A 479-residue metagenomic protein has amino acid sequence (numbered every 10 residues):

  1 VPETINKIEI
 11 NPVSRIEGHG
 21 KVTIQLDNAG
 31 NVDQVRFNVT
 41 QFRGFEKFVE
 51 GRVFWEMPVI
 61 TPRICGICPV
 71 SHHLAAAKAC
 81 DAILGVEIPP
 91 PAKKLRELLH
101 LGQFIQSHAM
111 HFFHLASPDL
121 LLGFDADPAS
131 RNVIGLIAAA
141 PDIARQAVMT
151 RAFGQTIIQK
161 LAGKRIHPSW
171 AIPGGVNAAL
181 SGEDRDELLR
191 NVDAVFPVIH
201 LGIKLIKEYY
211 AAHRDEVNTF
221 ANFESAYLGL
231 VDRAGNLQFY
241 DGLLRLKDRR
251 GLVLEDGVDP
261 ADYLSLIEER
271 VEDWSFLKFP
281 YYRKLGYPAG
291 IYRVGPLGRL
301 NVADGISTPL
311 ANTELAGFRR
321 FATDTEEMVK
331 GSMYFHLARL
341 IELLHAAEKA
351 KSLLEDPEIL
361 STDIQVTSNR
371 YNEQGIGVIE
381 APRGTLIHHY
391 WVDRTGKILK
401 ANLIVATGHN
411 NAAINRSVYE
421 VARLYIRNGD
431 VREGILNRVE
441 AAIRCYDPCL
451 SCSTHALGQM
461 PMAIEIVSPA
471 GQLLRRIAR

Functional and structural regions predicted by a protein language model:
V1-T385, V405-R479: Active-site bordering "gate/hinge" segments that shape substrate access to catalytic or cofactor-binding pockets
R383, H388-Y390, K400: A translation/RNA-centric and nucleic-acid-associated enzymatic feature enriched in Class II aminoacyl-tRNA synthetases
G396: Active-site catalytic microenvironments in core metabolic enzymes, especially phosphate/sugar-handling
L399-A401, V405: Active-site/pore-lining binding-face segments in mid-to-C-terminal subdomains
